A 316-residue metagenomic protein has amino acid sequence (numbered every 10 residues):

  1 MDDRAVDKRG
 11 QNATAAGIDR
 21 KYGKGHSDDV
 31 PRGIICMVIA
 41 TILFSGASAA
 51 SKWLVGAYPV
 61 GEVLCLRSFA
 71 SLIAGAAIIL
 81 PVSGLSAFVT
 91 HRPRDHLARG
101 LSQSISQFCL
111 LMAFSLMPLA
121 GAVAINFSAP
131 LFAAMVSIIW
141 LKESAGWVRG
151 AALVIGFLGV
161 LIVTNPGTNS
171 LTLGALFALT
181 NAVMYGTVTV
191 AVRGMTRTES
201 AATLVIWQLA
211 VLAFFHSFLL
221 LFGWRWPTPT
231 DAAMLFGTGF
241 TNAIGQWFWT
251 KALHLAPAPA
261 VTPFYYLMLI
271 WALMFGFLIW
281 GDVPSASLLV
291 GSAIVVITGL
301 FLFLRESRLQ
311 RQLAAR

Functional and structural regions predicted by a protein language model:
D2-A13, G17, I270-R316: C-terminal-most transmembrane helix of multi-pass membrane proteins
R32-A40, I79-C109, L173-N181, L220 (+1 more regions): Loop-to-transmembrane-helix transition segments
T41-A49, A76, G100-F108, P130-M135 (+7 more regions): Hydrophobic/small/kink-forming positions within alpha-helical transmembrane segments of polytopic membrane proteins
A49-K52, V60-G61, G75, G167-P227 (+3 more regions): Transmembrane alpha-helical segments that form core, pore/gating elements of small-molecule transporters/exporters
L54, V63, R67, A113 (+8 more regions): Hydrophobic/aromatic residues within transmembrane alpha-helices of multi-pass small-molecule transporters
L66, A122-S128, M195-A210, Q246-F277: Helix-helix packing/entry segments at the starts of transmembrane helices
A70-A74, I125-I139, V154, A210-F215 (+2 more regions): Alpha-helical transmembrane segments of compact multi-pass small-molecule transporters, enriched in specific families
V123-N126, K142-I162, T168-A175, P229 (+1 more regions): Loop-to-transmembrane alpha-helix entry segments
